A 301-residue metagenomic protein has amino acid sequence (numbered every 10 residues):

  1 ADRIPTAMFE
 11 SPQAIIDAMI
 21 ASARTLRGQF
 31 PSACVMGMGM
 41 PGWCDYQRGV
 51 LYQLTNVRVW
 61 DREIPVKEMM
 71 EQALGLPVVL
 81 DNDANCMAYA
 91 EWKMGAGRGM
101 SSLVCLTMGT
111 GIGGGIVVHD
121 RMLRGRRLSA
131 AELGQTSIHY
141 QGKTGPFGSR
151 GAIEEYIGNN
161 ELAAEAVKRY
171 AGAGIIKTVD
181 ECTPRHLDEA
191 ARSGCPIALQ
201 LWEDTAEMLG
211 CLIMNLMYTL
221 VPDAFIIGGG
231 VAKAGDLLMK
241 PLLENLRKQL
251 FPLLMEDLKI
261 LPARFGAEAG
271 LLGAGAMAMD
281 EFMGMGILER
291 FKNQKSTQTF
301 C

Functional and structural regions predicted by a protein language model:
A1-V35, D45-V50, E68-V78, A90-M100 (+1 more regions): ATP-binding/phosphotransfer module of carbohydrate and carboxylate kinases, centering on a glycine-rich
A33-G37, L103-T107, G113-G115: Short glycine-aspartate micro-motif
V50-E63: A charged helix-plus-loop insertion that forms the helical arch/lid used to bind and gate nucleic-acid substrates
L80-A84, A88: Short loop/edge segments at beta-strand edges and connector loops that shape dinucleotide/nucleotide cofactor-binding
D83, G109, A274: Active-site glycine-centered loops adjacent to acidic/histidine catalytic or metal-binding residues that shape
S129-L133: Structural signature of FAD isoalloxazine-binding scaffolds in flavoprotein oxidoreductases
